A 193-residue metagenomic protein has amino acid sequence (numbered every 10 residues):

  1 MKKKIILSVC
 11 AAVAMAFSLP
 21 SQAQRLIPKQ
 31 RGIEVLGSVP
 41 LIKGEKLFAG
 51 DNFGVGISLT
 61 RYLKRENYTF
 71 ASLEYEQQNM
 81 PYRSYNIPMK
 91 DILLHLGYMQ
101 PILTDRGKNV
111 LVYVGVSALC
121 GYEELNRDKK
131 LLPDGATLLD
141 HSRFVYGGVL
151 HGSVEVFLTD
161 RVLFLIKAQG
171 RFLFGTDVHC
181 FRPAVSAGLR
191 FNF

Functional and structural regions predicted by a protein language model:
M1-K29: Cleavable N-terminal export/targeting peptides
Q22-S72, R190-N192: Short glycine/proline- and aromatic-enriched beta-strand/turn motifs that initiate or cap beta-hairpins
K29-R31, A49-V55, P88-L94, V110 (+2 more regions): Residues that define the transmembrane beta-barrel architecture of outer-membrane proteins
V35-G37, V55-R61, L94-Q100, V116-C120 (+3 more regions): Residues on the lipid-exposed face of transmembrane beta-strands in outer-membrane beta-barrel proteins
I42-E45, M80-I87, D134-D140, R171-T176: Extracellular loop and loop/strand-boundary signature of outer-membrane beta-barrel proteins
S58-P133, V162, F191-F193: Gram-negative (and chloroplast) outer-membrane scaffold detector with strong preference for beta-barrel transmembrane
S72, Q78-N79, S153-F193: Predominantly the C-terminal beta-signal and adjacent terminal strand-loop region of outer-membrane beta-barrel
E124-R171: A charged, solvent-exposed segment within the mature domains of Sec-exported extracytoplasmic proteins
